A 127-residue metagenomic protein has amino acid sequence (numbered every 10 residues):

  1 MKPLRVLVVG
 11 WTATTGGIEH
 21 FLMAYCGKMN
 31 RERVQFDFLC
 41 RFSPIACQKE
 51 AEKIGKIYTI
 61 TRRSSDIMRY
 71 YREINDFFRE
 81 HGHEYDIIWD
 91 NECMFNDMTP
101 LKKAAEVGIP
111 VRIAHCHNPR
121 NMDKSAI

Functional and structural regions predicted by a protein language model:
K2, H83, V107: Structured loop/turn residues at beta-strand edges in well-structured enzyme cores
P3-L4, V8-G16, H20-R69: N-terminal strand-loop element at the rim of the active site of nucleotide-sugar-dependent glycosyltransferases
G10-W11, R62, N91-C93, C116-P119: Histidine-centered beta-alpha loop that forms part of the nucleotide-sugar donor binding/catalytic region in diverse
F21, E50, E73, T99-K103: A short acidic, amphipathic alpha-helical/loop segment
C26-G27, Q48, F78, L101-K102 (+1 more regions): Short amphipathic alpha-helical segments and helix-helix/interface helices
R69-R72, P110-V111, N118-I127: Nucleotide-sugar donor phosphate/pyrophosphate-binding loop at the beta->alpha transition of glycosyltransferases
E80-D86: Glycine-rich phosphate-binding loop signature in dinucleotide/nucleotide-binding domains
I88-P110, R120-M122: An aromatic- and histidine-rich active-site surface loop
